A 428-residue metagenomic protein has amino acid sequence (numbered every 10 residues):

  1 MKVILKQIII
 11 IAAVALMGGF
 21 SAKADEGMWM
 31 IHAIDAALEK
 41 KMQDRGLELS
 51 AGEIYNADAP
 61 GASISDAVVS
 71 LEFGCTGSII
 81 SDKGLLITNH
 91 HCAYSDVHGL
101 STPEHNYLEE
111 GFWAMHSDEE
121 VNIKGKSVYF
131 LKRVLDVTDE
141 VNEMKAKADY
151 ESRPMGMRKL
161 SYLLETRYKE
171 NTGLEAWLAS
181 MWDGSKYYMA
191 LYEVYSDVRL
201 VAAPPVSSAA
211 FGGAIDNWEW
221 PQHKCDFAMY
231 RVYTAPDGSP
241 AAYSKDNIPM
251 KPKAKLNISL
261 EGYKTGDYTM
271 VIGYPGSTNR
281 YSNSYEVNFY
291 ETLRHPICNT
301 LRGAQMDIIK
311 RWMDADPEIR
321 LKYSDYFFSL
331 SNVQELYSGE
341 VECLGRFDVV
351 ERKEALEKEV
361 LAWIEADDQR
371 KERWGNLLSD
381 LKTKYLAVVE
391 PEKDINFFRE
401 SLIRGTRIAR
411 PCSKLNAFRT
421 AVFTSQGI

Functional and structural regions predicted by a protein language model:
K2-L5, A12, F20-I428: Terminal presequence/propeptide segments associated with secretion/organelle targeting and zymogen/polyprotein
